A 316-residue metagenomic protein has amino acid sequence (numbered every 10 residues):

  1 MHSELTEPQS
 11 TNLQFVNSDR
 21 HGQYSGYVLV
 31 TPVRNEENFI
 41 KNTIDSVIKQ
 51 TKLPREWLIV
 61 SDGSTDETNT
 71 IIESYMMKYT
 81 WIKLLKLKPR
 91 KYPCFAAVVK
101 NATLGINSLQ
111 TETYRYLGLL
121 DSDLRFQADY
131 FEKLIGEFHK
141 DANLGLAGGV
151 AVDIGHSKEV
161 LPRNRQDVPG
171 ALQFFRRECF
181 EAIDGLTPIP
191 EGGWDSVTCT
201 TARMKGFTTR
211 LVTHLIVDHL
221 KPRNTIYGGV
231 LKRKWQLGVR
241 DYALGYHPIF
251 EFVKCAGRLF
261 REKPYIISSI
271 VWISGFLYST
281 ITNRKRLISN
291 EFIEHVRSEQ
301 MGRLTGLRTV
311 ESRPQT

Functional and structural regions predicted by a protein language model:
D45-P54: Short, acidic, metal-binding catalytic loop of nucleotide-sugar glycosyltransferases
S61-T70, P89, L124: A conserved acidic beta->alpha catalytic loop
Y92, R125-V160: Conserved donor NDP-sugar-binding/catalytic core segment of glycosyltransferases
V99-Y116: Active-site nucleotide-sugar/metal-binding loop of Leloir-type enzymes
T113-R125: Short beta-strand-to-loop acidic/aromatic patch adjacent to the donor-nucleotide binding site
P169-D184: Conserved nucleotide-sugar donor-binding and metal-coordinating catalytic region shared by glycosyltransferases
E191-T198: Acidic donor-binding loop at a coil-to-helix junction in glycosyltransferase catalytic cores that engages
R233-T316: Non-catalytic, C-terminal membrane-associated alpha-helical segments of glycosyltransferases
